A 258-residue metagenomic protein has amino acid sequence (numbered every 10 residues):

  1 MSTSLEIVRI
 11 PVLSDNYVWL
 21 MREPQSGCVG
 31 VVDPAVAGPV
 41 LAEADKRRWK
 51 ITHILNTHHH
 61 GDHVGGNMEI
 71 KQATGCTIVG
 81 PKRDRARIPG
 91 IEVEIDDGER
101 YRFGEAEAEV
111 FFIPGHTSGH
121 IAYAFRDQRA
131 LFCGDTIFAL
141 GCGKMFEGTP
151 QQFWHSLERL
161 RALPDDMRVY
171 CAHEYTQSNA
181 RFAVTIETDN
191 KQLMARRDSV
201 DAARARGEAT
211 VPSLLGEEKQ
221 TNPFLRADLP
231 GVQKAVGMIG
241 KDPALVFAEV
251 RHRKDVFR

Functional and structural regions predicted by a protein language model:
M1-L5, V79-K82: Short Pro/Gly-enriched beta-strand edge/turn motifs at strand-loop
S2-K50, A122-G134: Conserved beta-strand hairpin/beta-sheet module of binuclear metal-dependent hydrolase folds, prominently
L13, V29, V36-F112, R129 (+1 more regions): Active-site HxH/HxHxD metal-binding segment of metal-dependent hydrolases
L20, R100-R126, A130-L131, A162: Core dinuclear metal-dependent hydrolase active-site scaffold
M21, D33, H58, I70 (+7 more regions): Divalent metal-coordination and catalytic microenvironments
P34-A35, H59, R83-D84, H116-T117 (+4 more regions): Active-site metal-binding loops of divalent metal-dependent hydrolases
G141-M167: Active-site-adjacent loop/tail segments of enzyme domains
E158-R168, Q177-R258: Accessory terminal helices/loops
